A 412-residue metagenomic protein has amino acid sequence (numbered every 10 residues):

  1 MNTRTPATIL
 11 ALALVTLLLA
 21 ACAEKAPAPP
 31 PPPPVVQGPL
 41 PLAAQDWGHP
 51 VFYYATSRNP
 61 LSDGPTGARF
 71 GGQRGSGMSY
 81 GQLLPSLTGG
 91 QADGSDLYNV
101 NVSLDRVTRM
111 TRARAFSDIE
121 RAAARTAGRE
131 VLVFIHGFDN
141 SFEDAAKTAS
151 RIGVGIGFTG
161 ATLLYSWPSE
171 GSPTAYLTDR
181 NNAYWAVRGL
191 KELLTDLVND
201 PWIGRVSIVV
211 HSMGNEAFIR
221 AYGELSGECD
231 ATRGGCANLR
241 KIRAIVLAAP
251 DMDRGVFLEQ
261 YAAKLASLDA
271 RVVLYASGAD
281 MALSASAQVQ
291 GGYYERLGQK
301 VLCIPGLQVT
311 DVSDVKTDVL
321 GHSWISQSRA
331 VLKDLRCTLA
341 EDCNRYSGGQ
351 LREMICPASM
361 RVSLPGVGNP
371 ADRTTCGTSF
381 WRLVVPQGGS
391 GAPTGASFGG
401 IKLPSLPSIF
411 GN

Functional and structural regions predicted by a protein language model:
N2-L10: Bacterial N-terminal signal peptides that target proteins for export
L18-A21: C-terminal motif of bacterial Sec signal peptides marking the signal peptidase cleavage site
E24: Short, conserved catalytic or interaction motifs in soluble domains
P27-R106, M110, F116-A127, A146-T162 (+2 more regions): Lipolytic serine-hydrolase domain surface
E130: Alpha/beta-hydrolase fold active-site loops
V133-G137, H211, A249: The conserved beta1-alpha1 loop
N140-A145: Short substrate-entry loop that stabilizes the transition state in hydrolases
L190, V210, G214, F218: Gly/Ala-rich beta-loop-alpha elbow adjacent to hydrolase catalytic centers
